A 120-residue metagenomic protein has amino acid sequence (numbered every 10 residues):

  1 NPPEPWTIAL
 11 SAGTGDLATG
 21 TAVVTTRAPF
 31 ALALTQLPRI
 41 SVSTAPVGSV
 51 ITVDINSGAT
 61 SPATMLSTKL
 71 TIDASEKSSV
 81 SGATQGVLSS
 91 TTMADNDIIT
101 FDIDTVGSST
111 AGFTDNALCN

Functional and structural regions predicted by a protein language model:
N1-A18, V50, T60-S81: Glycine-rich, low-complexity segments
E4-P5, G20-N56, I99-D102, D115-N120: Beta-rich globular "head" domains
P5, A9-G15, T105-N120: C-terminal interaction-tip segments
T14-D16, F30-L32, P46, E76 (+1 more regions): Residues that cap or initiate secondary-structure elements
A45, M93, A111-F113: Hydrophobic beta-strand core residues of beta-sandwich domains
G82-L88: Short alpha-helix capping/helix-loop boundary micro-motifs
S90-S108: Noncatalytic modules at the cell exterior or secretory-pathway interfaces, chiefly beta-strand-rich lectin/adhesion
